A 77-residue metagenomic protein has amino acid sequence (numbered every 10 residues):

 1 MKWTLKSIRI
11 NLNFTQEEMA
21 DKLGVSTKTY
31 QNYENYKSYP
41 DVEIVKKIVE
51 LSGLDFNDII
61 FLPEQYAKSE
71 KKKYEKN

Functional and structural regions predicted by a protein language model:
M1-N11: A short, Lys/Arg-rich alpha-helix, primarily the initiator
T4, T15, D41-I44, D55: Residues that mark the N-terminal boundary/hinge immediately upstream of a DNA-recognition element
I10, D21, E50: Alpha-helical residues within the helix-turn-helix
N13-N32: Short alpha-helical DNA-recognition segment
G24, E43-D58: DNA major-groove recognition helix of helix-turn-helix/homeodomain DNA-binding modules
D58-N77: Short, charged recognition helix plus adjacent turn of helix-turn-helix-like nucleic-acid-binding domains
